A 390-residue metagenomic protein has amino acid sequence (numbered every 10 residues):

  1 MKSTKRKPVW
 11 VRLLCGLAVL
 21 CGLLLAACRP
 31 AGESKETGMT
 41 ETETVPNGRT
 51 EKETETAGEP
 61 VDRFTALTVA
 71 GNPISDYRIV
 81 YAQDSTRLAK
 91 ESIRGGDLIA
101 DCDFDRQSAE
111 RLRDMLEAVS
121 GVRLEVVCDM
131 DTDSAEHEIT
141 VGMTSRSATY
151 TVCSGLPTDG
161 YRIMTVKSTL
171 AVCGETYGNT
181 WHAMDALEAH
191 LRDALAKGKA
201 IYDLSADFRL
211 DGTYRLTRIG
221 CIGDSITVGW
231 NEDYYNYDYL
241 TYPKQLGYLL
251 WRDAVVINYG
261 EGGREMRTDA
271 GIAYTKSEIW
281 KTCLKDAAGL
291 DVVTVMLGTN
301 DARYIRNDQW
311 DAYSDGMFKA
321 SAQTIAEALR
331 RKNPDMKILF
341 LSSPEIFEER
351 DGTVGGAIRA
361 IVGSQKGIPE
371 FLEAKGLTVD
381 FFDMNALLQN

Functional and structural regions predicted by a protein language model:
S3-C15: Bacterial N-terminal signal peptides that target proteins for export
C15-L24: Bacterial N-terminal signal peptides
L24-M39: Sec-dependent signal peptide cleavage junction
G48, E55-R215: Solvent-exposed alpha-helical segments and adjacent loops that form catalytic or protein-interaction surfaces
R78-Y81, T140-V141, L170-C173, R218-G223 (+6 more regions): Structural recognition of the beta-strand scaffold that forms the well-ordered cores of secreted hydrolase catalytic
D84-R87, S145-S147, Y177-N179, S225-G229 (+4 more regions): Solvent-exposed loop/turn segments at secondary-structure junctions within structured extracellular/periplasmic domains
R218-G220, I226-G316, A320: Conserved SGNH/GDSL esterase-like catalytic core that processes O-acyl groups on lipids and polysaccharides
K276-N390: Alpha-helical cap/lid subdomain in secreted, periplasmic, or secretory-pathway luminal O-acyl-processing enzymes
